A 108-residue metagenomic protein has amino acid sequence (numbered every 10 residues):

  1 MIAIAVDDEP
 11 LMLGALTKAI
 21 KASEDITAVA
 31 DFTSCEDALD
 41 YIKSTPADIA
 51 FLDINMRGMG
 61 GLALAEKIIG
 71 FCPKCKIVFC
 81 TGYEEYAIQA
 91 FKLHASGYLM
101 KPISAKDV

Functional and structural regions predicted by a protein language model:
M1-L11, L16-I20: Conserved acidic segment of CheY-like receiver
V6-D7, F32, A50: Conserved sequence signature across two-component system core domains
L11, T27, G82-E85: Generic structural microfeature
K21-D25, F71-P73: Short helix-capping segments at alpha-helix termini
D25-T33, Y41: Short hydrophobic/Thr-rich beta-strand motif most characteristic of the beta2 strand and flanking loop of CheY-like
C35, L39-V108: CheY-like receiver
